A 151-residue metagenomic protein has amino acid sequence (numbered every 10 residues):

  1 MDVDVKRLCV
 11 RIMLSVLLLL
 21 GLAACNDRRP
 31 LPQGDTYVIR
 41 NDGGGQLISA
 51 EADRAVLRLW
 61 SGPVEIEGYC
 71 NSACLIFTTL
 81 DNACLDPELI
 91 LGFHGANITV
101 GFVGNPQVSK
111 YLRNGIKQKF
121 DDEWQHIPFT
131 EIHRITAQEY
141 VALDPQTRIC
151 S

Functional and structural regions predicted by a protein language model:
D2-M13: Bacterial N-terminal signal peptides that target proteins for export
I12-L20: Sec-dependent N-terminal signal peptides
L22-A24: C-terminal motif of bacterial Sec signal peptides marking the signal peptidase cleavage site
N26-L80, P145-S151: N-terminal secretory signal peptides
T36-I39, A52-S61, F102-S151: Charged, glycine-interspersed solvent-exposed loop segments at helix/strand-loop junctions that cap or gate access
V64-Y69, P87-I90, D122-I127: Surface-exposed patches in mature extracellular/periplasmic domains of secreted proteins
N82-G104, I149-S151: Gly/Pro- and small hydrophobic-enriched strand-loop and loop-to-helix capping segments that sit at the rims
